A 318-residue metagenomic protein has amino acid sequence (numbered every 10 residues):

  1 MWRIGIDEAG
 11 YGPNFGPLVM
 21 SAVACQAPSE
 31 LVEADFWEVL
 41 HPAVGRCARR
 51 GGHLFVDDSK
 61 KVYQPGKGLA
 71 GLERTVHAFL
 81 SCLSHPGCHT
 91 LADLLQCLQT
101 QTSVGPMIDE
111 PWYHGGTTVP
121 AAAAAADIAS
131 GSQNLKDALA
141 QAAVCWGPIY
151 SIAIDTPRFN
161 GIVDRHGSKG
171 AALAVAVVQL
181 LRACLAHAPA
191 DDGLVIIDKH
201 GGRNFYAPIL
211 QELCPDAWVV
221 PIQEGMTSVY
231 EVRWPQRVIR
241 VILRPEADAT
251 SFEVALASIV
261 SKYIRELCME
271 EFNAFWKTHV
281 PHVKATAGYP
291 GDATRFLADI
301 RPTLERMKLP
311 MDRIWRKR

Functional and structural regions predicted by a protein language model:
M1-R318: RNase H-like, Mg2+-dependent phosphodiesterase core, and more generally RNA phosphate-backbone-engaging helix-loop
